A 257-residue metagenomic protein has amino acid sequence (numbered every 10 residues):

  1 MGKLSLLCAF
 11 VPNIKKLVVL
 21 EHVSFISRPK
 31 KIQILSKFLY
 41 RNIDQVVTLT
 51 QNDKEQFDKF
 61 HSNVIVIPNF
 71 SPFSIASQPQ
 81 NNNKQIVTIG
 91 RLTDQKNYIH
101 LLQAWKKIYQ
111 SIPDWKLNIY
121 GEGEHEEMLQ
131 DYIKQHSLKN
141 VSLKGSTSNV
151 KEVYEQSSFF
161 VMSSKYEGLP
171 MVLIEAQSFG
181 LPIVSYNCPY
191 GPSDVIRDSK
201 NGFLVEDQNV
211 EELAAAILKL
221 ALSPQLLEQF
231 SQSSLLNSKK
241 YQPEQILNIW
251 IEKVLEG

Functional and structural regions predicted by a protein language model:
M1-I14: An aromatic- and histidine-rich active-site surface loop
N52, F70: Carbohydrate-associated surface elements
K84, T88-K107, L117-I119, E124-Q130 (+2 more regions): A conserved mid-protein helix/loop that constitutes part of the nucleotide-sugar donor-binding site
S146, K165: Aromatic "clamp/platform" in nucleotide-sugar-dependent glycosyltransferases that forms part of the donor/acceptor
E175, C188-S199, F203-L204: Short acidic/histidine- and often glycine-rich active-site loop of Leloir-type glycosyltransferases that engages
P182-Y186: Short hydrophobic beta-strand element within catalytic cores of glycosyltransferases and related nucleotide-activated
R197-S199, F203-V210, K219-P224, K239: Conserved acidic donor-binding segment of nucleotide-sugar-dependent glycosyltransferases
E212, K219, L226-K240, E252: A short, well-ordered alpha-helix in the C-terminal region of glycosyltransferases
